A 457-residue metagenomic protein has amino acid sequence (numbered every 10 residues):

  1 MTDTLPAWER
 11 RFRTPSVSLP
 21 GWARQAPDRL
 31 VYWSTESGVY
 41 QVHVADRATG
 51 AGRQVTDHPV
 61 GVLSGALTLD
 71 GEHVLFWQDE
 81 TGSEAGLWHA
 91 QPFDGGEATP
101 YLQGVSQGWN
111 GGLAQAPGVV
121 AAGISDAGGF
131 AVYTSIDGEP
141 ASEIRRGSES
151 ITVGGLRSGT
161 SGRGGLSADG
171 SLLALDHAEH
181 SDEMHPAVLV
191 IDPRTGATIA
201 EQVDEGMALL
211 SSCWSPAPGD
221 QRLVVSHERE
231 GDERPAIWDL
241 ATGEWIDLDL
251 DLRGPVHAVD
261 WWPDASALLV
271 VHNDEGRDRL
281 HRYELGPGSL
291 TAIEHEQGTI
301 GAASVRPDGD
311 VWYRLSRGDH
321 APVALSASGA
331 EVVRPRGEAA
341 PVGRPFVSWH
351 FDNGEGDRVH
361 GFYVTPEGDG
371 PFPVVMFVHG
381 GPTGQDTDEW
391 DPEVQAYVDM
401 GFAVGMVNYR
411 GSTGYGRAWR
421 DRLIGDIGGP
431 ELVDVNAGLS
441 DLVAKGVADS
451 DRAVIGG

Functional and structural regions predicted by a protein language model:
T2-G370, P382-M400, G425-I427, L432 (+1 more regions): Peripheral, non-catalytic segments that deliver or gate enzyme domains
V359, P373, R452: Alpha/beta-hydrolase fold active-site loops
F377-G380, A396, M406: Structural cue for short, hydrophobic secondary-structure segments
G401-G416: Conserved alpha/beta-hydrolase
V447-G457: Alpha/beta-hydrolase fold nucleophile elbow
